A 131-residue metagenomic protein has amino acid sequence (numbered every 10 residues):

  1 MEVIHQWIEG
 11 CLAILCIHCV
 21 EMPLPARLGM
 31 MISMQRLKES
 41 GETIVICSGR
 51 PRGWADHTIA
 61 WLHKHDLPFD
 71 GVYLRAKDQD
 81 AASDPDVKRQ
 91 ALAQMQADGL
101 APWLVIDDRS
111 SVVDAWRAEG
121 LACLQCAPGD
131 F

Functional and structural regions predicted by a protein language model:
M1-Q6, W116: Asp-based phosphoryl-transfer active-site loop
I4, P51-G53, D78-Q79, S110-V112 (+1 more regions): Short, solvent-exposed loop/turn segments at secondary-structure junctions
Q6-I17, L67-R75: Short, basic/glycine-rich phosphate-binding loops at helix/coil junctions that contact nucleotide phosphates
I14-V45, R52-I59, D86: Short, acidic loop-to-helix structural element flanking the phosphoryl-transfer center in phosphate-processing enzymes
K38, H63, R117: Anion (oxyanion) recognition and catalysis
V45-G49, L104-D107: Acidic beta-strand-to-loop metal/phosphate-binding motif
R52-W103: Substrate-recognition "cap/lid" segment bordering the active-site pocket of phosphatases
L92, L100-F131: Acidic, Mg2+-coordinating phosphoryl-transfer loop and its flanking beta/alpha structural elements, shared across
